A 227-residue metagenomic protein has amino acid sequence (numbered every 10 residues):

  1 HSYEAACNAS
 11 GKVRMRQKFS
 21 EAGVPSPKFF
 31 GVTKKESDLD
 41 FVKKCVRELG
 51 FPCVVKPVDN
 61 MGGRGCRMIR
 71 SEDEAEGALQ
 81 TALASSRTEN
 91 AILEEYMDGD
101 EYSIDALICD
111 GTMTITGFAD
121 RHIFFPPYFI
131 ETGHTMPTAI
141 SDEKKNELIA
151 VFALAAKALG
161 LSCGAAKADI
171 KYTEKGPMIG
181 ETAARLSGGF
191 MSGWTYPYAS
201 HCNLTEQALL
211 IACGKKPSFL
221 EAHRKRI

Functional and structural regions predicted by a protein language model:
H1-S37, K44: Conserved N-proximal alpha/beta basic substrate-recognition cap immediately N-terminal to, or forming the N-lobe
S26-G31, P52-T81, A91, D98-D105 (+2 more regions): Glycine-rich phosphate-binding loop of ATP-grasp-fold ATP-dependent ligases
D40-V42, E74: Short acidic active-site motifs
V46-G50, S85-S86: Glycine-rich phosphate-binding loop signature in dinucleotide/nucleotide-binding domains
A82-N90, E95-T138, N146-I179, A183-S192 (+1 more regions): Phosphate-binding core of ATP-grasp and ATP-grasp-like enzymes
R185-Q207: ATP-dependent carboxylate-activation loops
Q207-I227: Peripheral (often C-terminal) accessory segments that flank ATP-dependent C-N-forming ligase machineries
